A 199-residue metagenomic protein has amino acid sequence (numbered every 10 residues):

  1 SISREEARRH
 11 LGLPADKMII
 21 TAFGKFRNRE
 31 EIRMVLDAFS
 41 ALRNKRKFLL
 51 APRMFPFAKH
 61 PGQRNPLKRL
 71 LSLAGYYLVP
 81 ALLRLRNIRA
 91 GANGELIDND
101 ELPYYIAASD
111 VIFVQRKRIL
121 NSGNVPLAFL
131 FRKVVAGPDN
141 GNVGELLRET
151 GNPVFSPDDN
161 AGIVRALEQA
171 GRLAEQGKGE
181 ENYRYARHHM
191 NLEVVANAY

Functional and structural regions predicted by a protein language model:
S1-L13: A short helix/loop element that forms part of the nucleotide-sugar donor recognition site in Leloir-type
P14-E30, L36-F39, L50: Conserved donor-binding/catalytic core segment of Leloir-type glycosyltransferases
P61-Y104: Nucleotide-activated donor-binding/catalytic signature segment of Leloir-type glycosyltransferases, i.e., the conserved
I97-S109, P126, L130: Short acidic alpha-helix that forms the nucleotide-activated donor recognition element in Leloir-type transferases
V114, V134-G137: Short hydrophobic beta-strand element within catalytic cores of glycosyltransferases and related nucleotide-activated
L127, N140-V154: Short acidic/histidine- and often glycine-rich active-site loop of Leloir-type glycosyltransferases that engages
E149-A161, E168-E175: Conserved acidic donor-binding segment of nucleotide-sugar-dependent glycosyltransferases
A174-Y199: A charged, aromatic-enriched C-terminal amphipathic alpha-helix characteristic of glycosyltransferases across folds
